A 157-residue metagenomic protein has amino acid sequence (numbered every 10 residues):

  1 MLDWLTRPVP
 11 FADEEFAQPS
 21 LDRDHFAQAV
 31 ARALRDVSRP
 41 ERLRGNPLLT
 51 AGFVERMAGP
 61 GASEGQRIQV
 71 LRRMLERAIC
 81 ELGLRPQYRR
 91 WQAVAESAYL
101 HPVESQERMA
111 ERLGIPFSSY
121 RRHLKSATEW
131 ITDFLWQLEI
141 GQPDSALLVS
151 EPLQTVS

Functional and structural regions predicted by a protein language model:
M1-P86, Q106-E107, G114-S119, H123-S126 (+1 more regions): N-terminal interaction/assembly modules
G83-S105: Short amphipathic alpha helix immediately N-terminal
